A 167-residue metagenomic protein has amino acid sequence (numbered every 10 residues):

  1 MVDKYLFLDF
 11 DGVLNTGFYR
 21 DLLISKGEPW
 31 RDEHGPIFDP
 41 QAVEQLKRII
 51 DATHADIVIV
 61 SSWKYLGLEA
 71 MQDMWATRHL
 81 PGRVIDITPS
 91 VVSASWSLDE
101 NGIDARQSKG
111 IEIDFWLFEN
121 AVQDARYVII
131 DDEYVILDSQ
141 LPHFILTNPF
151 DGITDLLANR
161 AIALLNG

Functional and structural regions predicted by a protein language model:
M1, K64, P149-I153: Short, exposed beta-strand "edge-strand" segments with a Pro/Gly-rich flavor and a Y/T-containing core
M1-D3, Q123-D124: Alpha-helical hydrophobic/aromatic positions enriched in membrane-embedded helices and signal peptides
D3-W96: Alpha-helical substrate-recognition element adjacent to the catalytic core
M71-G167: C-terminal cap/substrate-recognition subdomain and adjoining C-terminal extension of metal-dependent phosphatase-like
